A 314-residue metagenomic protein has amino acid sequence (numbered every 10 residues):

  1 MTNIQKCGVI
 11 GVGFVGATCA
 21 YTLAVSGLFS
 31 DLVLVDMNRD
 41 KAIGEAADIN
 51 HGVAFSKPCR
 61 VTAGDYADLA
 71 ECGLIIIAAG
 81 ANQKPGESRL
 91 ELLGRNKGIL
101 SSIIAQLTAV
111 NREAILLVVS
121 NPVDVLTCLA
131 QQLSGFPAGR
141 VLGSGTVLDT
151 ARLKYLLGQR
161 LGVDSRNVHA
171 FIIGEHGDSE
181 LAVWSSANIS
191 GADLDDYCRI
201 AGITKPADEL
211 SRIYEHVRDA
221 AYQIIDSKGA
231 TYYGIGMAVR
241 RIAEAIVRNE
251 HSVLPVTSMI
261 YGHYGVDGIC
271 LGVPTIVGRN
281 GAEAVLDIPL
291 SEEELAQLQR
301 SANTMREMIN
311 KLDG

Functional and structural regions predicted by a protein language model:
V12-G13: Glycine-rich Rossmann-fold phosphate-binding loop(s) that bind the pyrophosphate of adenine dinucleotide cofactors
G16-A17: N-terminal Rossmann-fold NAD(P) dinucleotide-binding loop
V25-D31, G135-A138: Conserved S-adenosyl-L-methionine
V35-G73, E87, R306-G314: Conserved N-terminal Rossmann-fold NAD(P) cofactor-binding segment
A54-I115: Rossmann-like NAD(P)-binding element
S88-K154: Rossmann-like NAD(P)(H) cofactor-binding subdomain of soluble oxidoreductases
S134-R140, D149-G314: C-terminal substrate-binding/catalytic lobe of Rossmann-fold NAD(P)-dependent dehydrogenases
